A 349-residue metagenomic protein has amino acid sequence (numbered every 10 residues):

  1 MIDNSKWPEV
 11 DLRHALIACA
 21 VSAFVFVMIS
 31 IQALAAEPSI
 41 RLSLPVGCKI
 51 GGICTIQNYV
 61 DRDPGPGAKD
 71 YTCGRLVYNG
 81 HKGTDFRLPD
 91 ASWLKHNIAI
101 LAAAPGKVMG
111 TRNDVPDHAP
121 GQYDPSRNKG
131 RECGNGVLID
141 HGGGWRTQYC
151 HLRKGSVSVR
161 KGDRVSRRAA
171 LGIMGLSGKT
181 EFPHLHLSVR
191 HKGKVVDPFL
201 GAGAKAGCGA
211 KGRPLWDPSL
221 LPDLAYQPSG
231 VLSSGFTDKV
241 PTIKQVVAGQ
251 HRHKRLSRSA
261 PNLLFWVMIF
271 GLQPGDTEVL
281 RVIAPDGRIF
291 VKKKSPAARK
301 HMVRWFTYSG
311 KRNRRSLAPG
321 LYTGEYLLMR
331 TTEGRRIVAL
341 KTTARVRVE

Functional and structural regions predicted by a protein language model:
A36-G67, R127-K129, S158-D163, S188-W266 (+1 more regions): Acidic, glycine-rich catalytic/binding loops that coordinate metals and/or anionic ligands
D61-A102, T111-K129, V240-K254, R258-A260: Short glycine/threonine/proline-enriched tight-turn/helix- or strand-capping micro-motif at secondary-structure
K95-N97, A103-K154, V189, E278: Zn2+-dependent peptidoglycan hydrolase active-site motif and core
A99-G110, S158-I173: Short, well-structured beta-strand-loop connectors
F290-K300: Solvent-exposed serine/threonine-rich low-complexity stretches and specific carbohydrate-binding patches
K300-R312: Aromatic sugar-binding surface patches on proteins that engage polysaccharides or sugar-phosphate polymers
G320-M329: A short tyrosine-centered beta-strand micro-motif
R336-E349: Short beta-strand elements
